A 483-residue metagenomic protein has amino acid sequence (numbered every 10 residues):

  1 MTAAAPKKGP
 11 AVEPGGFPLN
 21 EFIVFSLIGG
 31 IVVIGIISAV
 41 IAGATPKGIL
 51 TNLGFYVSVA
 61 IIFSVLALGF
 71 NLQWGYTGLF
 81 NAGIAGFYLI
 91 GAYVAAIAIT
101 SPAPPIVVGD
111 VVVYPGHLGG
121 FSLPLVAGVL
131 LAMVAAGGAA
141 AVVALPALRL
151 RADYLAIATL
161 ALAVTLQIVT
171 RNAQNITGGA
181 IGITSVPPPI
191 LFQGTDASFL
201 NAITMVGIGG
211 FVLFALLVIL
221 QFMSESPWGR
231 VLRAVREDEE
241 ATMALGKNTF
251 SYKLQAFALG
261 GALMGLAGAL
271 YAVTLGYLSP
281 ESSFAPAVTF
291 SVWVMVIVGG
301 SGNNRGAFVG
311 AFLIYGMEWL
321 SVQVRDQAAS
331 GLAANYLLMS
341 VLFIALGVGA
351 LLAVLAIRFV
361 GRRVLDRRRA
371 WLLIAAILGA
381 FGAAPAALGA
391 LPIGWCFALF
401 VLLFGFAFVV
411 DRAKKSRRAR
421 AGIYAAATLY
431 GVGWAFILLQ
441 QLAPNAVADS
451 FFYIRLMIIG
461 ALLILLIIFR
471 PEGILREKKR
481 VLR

Functional and structural regions predicted by a protein language model:
T2-R483: Transmembrane alpha-helices and adjacent helix-loop boundaries
